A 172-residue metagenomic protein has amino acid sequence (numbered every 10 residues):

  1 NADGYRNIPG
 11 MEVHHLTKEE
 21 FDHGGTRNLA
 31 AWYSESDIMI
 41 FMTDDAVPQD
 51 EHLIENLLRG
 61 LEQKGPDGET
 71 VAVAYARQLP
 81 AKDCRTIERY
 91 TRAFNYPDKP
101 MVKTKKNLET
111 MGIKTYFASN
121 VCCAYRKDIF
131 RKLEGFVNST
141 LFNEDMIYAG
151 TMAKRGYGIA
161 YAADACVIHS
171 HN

Functional and structural regions predicted by a protein language model:
N1-T17: Acidic donor-binding segment of Leloir-type glycosyltransferases
T17-S34: Glycine-rich, basic loop-to-helix element that forms the pyrophosphate-binding segment of sugar-nucleotide handling
E35-S36, S119-L133: Conserved nucleotide-sugar donor-binding and metal-coordinating catalytic region shared by glycosyltransferases
M39: Short aromatic/hydrophobic "clamp" motif used to bind/position activated sugar donors
E51-R89: Conserved donor NDP-sugar-binding/catalytic core segment of glycosyltransferases
K106-Y125, L141: A recurrent flexible, glycine/aromatic-enriched loop bordering the glycosyltransferase active site that acts as
S139, R155-N172: Active-site donor/metal-binding and catalytic loop motifs of nucleotide-sugar-dependent glycosylation enzymes
L141-Y148: Acidic donor-binding loop at a coil-to-helix junction in glycosyltransferase catalytic cores that engages
